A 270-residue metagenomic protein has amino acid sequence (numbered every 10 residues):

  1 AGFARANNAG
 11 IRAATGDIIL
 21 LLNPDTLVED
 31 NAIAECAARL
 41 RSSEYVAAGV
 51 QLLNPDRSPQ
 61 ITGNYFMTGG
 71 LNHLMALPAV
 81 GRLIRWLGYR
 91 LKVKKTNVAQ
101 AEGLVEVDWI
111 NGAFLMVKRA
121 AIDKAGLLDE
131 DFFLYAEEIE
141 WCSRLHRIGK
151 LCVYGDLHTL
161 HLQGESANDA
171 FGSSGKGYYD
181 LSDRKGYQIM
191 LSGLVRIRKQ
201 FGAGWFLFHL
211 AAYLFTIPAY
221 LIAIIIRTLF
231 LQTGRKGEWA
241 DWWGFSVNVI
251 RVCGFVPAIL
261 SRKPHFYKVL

Functional and structural regions predicted by a protein language model:
A1, T26-L27, F132: Acidic metal-phosphate-binding loop of nucleotide-sugar-dependent transferases
A1-A14, E35: Glycine-rich, basic loop-to-helix element that forms the pyrophosphate-binding segment of sugar-nucleotide handling
N7, N31-I33, E137: Acidic donor-diphosphate engagement hotspot in glycosyltransferases and nucleotidyltransferases that stabilizes
I19: Short aromatic/hydrophobic "clamp" motif used to bind/position activated sugar donors
L27-T68: Conserved donor NDP-sugar-binding/catalytic core segment of glycosyltransferases
M67-V107: Short, flexible, basic/aromatic active-site loop/helix in glycosyltransferases
A99-G103, D108-H158: A short, conserved alpha-helix in the catalytic core of glycosyltransferases
R147-G237: Active-site-adjacent helix/loop segment of glycosyltransferases that harbors family-specific signature motifs
